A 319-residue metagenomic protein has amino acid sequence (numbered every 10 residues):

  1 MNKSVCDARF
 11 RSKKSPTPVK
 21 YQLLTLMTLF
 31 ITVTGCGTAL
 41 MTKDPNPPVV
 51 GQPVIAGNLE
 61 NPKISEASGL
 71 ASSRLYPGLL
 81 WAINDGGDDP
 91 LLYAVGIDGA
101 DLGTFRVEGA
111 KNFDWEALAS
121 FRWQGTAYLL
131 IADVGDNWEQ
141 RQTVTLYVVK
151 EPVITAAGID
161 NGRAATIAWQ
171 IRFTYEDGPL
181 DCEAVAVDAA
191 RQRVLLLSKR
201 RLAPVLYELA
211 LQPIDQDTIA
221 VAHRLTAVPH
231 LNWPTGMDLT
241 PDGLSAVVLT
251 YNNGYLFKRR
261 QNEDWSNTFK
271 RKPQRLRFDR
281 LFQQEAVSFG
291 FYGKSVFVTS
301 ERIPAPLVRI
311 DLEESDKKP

Functional and structural regions predicted by a protein language model:
N2-K3, K20-Y21, L70: Positively charged n-region of N-terminal signal peptides that target proteins for export
R11-L24: Bacterial N-terminal signal peptides that target proteins for export
T25-T34: Bacterial N-terminal signal peptides
G37-P319: Sequence/structural signature of beta-propeller domains
